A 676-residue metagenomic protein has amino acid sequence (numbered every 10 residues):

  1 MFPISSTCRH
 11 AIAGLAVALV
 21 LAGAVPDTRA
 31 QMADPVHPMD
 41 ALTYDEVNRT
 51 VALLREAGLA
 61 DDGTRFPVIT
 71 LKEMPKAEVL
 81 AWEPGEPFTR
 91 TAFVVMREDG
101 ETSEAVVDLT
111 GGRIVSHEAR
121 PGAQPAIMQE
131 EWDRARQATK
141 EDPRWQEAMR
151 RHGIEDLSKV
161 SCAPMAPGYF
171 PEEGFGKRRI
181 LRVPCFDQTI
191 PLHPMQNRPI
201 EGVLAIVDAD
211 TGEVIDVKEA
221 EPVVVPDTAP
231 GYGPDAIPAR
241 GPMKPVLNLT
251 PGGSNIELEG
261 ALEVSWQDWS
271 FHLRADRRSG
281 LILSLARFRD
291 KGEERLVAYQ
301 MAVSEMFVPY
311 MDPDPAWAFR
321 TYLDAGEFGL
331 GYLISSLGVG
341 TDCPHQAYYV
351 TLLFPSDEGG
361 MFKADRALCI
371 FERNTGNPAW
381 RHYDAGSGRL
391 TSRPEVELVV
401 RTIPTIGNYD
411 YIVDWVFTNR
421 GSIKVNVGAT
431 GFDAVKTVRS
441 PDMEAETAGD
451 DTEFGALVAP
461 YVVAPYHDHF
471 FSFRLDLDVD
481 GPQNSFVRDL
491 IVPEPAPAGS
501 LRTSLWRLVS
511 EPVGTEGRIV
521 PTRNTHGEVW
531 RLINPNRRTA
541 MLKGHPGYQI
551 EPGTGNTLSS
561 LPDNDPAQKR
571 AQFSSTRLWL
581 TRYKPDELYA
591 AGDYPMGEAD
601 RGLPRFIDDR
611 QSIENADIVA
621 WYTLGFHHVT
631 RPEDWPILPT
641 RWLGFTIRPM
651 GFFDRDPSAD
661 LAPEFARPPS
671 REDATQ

Functional and structural regions predicted by a protein language model:
F2, L21-P26: Domain-scale selection of a single, long terminal region that carries the protein's primary operational module
F2-G14: Bacterial N-terminal signal peptides that target proteins for export
A11-G23: Bacterial N-terminal signal peptides
T28-M32: Boundary at the C-terminal end of the N-terminal hydrophobic targeting segment
P38-L80, M128-F170: Short, non-transmembrane alpha-helical segments in secretory-pathway proteins
D61-T110, D156-D208, Q267, V400: Exposed beta-strand-loop-beta-strand "reactive/processing" segments of non-cytosolic proteins
L109, I114, E118-I127, R150-H152 (+4 more regions): Extended effector regions of multi-domain proteins
